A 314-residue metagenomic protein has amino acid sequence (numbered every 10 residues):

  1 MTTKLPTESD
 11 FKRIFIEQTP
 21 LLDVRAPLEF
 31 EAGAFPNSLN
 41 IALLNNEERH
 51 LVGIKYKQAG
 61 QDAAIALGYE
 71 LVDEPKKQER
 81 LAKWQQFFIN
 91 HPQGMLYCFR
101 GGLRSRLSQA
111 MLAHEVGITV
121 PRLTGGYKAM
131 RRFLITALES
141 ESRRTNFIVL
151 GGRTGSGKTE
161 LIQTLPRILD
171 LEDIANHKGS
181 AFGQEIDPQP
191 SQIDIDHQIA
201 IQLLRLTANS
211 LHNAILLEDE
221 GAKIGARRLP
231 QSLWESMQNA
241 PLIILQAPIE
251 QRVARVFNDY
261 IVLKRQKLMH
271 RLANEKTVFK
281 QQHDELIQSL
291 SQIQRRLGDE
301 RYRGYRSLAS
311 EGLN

Functional and structural regions predicted by a protein language model:
M1-P36, L134-S142, F147-G151: Flexible, polar/low-complexity N-terminal or interdomain linker segments that lie immediately upstream of folded
F15-F88: Positively charged, proline/Ser/Thr-rich regional signature most characteristic of the Rhodanese/CDC25-like
G68-L123: Catalytic cysteine-centered active loop of the rhodanese-like fold, especially the PTP/DSP P-loop
L103-R104, N146-P166: Glycine-rich phosphate-binding P-loop
Q109-A113, T159-L171: A conserved segment at the C-terminal end of the G1
T119-I135, F257, L268: Long, charge-dense
P166-S236: Conserved nucleotide-sensing/catalytic segment adjacent to the nucleotide-binding pocket in NTP-handling enzymes
S236-L242, Q246-N314: Conserved NTP phosphate-binding and transfer environment spanning the P-loop NTPase/kinase superfamily
